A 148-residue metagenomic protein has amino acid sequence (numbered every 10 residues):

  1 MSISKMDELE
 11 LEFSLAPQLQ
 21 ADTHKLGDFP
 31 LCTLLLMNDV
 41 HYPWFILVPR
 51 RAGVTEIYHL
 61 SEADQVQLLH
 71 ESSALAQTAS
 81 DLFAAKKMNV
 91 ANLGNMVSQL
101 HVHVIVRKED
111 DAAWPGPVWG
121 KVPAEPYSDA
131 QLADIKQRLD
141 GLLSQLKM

Functional and structural regions predicted by a protein language model:
S2-L100, V104-M148: HIT superfamily nucleotide-processing domains
